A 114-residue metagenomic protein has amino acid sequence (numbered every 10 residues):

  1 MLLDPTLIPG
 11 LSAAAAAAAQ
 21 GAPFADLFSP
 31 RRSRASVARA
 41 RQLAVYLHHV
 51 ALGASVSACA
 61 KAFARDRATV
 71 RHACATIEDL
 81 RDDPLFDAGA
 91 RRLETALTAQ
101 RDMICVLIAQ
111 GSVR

Functional and structural regions predicted by a protein language model:
M1-A14, V106-R114: General nucleic-acid-binding
A13, S55-V56: Helix-turn-helix DNA-binding elements, focusing on the entry/boundary residues of the two helices that contact DNA
A18-R41: Short, Lys/Arg-enriched anionic-surface-contact patches
A38-G53: Short, amphipathic alpha-helical "recognition" segments used to contact nucleic acids or chromatin
H49, A73-C74, R81: DNA major-groove recognition helix of helix-turn-helix
S57-D66: Short alpha-helical "recognition helix" segments of helix-turn-helix
T69-R71: Helix-turn-helix DNA-binding helix
R81-A99: Short Lys/Arg-enriched helix C-cap and helix-to-coil transition segments that create basic nucleic-acid-contact patches
